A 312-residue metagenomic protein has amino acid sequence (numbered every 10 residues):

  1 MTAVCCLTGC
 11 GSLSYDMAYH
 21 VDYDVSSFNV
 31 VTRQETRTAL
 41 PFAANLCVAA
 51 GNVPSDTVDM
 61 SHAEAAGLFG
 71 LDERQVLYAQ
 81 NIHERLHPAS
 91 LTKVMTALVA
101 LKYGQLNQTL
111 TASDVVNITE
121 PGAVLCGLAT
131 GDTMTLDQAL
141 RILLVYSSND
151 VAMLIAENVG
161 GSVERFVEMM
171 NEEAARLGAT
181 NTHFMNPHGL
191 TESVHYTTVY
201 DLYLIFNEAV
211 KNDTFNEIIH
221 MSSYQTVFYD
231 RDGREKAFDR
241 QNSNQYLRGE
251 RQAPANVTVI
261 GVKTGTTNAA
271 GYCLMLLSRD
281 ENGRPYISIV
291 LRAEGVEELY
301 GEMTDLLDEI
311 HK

Functional and structural regions predicted by a protein language model:
M1-T8: Sec-dependent bacterial lipoprotein signal peptides
C10-Y19, A179-T180, T191-Y196, Y200-D201 (+1 more regions): Domain-terminus/edge residues, biased toward the C-terminal soluble/receptor-binding domains of extracytoplasmic
L13-Y200, L204, A209-V210: Active-site-adjacent loops and short helices of periplasmic peptidoglycan-processing enzymes
